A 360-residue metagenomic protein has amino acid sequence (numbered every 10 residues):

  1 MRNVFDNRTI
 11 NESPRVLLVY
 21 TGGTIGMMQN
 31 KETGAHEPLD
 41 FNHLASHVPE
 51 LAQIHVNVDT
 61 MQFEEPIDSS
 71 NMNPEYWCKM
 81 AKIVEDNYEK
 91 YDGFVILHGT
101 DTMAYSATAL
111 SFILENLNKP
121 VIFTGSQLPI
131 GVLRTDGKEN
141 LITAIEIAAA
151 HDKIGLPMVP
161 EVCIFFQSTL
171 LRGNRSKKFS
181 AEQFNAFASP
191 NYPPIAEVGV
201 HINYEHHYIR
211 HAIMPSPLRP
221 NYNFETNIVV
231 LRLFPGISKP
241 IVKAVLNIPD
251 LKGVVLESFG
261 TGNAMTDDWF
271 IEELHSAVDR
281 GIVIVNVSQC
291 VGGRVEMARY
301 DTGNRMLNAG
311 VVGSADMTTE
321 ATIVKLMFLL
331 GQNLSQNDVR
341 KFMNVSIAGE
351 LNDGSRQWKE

Functional and structural regions predicted by a protein language model:
M1-D86: ATP/NTP phosphate-donor binding region
R2-T9, S258-E360: C-terminal non-catalytic interaction/assembly regions of soluble proteins
I10-S13, V19, G23-G26, D40-A52 (+3 more regions): Accessory alpha-helical/coil subdomains and C-terminal extensions that flank or cap enzyme catalytic cores
P14, L117-P120, A277-V283: A short helix->loop->beta-strand "cap" motif at the edges of active sites that frequently abuts
V19-T21, I96-H98, I122-G125, C163-Q167 (+3 more regions): Short beta-strand segments
D92-G93, G253: Structural motif
I96-V121, T266-E273: Short Gly/Thr/Asp-enriched flexible loops that form oxyanion-binding sites at enzyme active sites
F123-G199: Internal gly/pro-rich beta-alpha loop/helix module that stabilizes soluble enzyme cofactors or their anionic handles
